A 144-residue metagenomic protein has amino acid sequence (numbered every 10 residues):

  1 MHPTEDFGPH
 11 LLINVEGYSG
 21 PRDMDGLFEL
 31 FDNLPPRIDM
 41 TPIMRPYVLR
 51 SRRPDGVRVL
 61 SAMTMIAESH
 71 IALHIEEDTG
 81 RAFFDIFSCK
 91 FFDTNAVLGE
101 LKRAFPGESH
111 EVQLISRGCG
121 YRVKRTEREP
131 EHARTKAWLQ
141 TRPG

Functional and structural regions predicted by a protein language model:
M1-G144: Polybasic/polar functional segments that serve as interface/processing modules
